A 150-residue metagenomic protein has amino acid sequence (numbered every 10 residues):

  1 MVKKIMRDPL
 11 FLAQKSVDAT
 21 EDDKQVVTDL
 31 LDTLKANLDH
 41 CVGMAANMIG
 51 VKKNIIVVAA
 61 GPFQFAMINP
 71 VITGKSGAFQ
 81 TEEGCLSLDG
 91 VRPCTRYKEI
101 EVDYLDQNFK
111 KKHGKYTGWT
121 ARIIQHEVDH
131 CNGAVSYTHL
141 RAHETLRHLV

Functional and structural regions predicted by a protein language model:
M1-R141: Positively charged
H139, E144-V150: Single conserved hydrophobic/aromatic residue that forms the stacking wall/gate of nucleotide- or nucleobase-binding
